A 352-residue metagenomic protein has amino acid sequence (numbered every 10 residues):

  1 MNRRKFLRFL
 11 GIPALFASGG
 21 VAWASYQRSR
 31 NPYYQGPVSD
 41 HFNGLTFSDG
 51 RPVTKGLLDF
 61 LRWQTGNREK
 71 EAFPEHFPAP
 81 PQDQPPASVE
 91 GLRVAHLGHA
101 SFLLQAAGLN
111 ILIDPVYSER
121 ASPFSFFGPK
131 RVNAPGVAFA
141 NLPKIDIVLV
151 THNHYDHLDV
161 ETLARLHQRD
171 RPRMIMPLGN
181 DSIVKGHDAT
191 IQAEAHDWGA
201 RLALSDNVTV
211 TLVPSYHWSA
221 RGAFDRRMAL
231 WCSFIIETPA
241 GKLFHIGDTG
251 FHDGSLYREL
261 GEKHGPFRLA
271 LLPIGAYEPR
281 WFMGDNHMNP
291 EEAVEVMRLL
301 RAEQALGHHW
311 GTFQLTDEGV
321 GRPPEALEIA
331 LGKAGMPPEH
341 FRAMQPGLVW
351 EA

Functional and structural regions predicted by a protein language model:
N2-F9, Y26-G36, D40-F42, I147 (+4 more regions): Cap/insert and terminal regions of metallo-dependent hydrolase folds
K5-K130, P135-N141, E237-G247, R268-L272 (+1 more regions): Metallo-beta-lactamase
R68-V89, M176-G241, A326-G347: Metallo-beta-lactamase
S101-A107, A203-F267, G284-E292: Catalytic core of the metallo-beta-lactamase
L104, D114, H152, V210 (+4 more regions): Divalent metal-coordination and catalytic microenvironments
P115-Y117, N153, S215-Y216, G247-T249 (+2 more regions): Active-site metal-binding loops of divalent metal-dependent hydrolases
Y117-A134, W218-D225, E278-H287: Acidic/histidine-rich helix-loop elements that form or flank divalent-metal/phosphate-binding sites at the catalytic
F126-I175, H264-L271: Active-site metal-binding motif and surrounding structural segment of the metallo-beta-lactamase
